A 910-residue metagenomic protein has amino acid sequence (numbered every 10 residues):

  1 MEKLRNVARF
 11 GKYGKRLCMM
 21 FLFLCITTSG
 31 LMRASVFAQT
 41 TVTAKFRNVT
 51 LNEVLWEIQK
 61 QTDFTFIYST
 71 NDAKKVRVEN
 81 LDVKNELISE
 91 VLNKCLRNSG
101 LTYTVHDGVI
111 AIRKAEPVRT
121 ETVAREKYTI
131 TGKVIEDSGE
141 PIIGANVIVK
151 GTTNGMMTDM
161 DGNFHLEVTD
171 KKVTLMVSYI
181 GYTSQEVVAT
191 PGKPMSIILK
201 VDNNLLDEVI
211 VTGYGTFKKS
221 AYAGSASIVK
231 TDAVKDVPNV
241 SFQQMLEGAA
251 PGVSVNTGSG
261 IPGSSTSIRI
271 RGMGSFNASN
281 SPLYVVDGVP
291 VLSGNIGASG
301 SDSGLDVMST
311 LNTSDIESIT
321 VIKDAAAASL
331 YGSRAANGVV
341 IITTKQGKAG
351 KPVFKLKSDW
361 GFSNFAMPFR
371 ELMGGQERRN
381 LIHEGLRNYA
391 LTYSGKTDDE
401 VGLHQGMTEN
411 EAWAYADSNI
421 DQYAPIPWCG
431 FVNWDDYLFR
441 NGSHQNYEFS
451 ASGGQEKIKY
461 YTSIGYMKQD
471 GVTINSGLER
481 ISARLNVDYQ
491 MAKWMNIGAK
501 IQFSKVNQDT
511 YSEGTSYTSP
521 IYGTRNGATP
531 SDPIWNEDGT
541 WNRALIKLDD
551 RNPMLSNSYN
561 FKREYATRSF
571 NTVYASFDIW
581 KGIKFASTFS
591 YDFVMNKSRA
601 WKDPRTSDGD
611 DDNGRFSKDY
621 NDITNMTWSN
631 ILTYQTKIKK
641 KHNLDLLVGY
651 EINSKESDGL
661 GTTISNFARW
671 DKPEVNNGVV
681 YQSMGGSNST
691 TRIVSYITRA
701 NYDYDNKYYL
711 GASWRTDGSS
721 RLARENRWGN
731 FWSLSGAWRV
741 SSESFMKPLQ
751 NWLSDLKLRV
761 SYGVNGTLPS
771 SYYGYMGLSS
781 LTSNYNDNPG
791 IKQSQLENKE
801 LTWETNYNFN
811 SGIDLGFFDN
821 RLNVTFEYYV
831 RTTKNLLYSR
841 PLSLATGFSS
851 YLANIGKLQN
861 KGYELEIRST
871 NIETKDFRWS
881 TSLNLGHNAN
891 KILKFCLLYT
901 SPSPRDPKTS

Functional and structural regions predicted by a protein language model:
M1-R484, Y489, N496-G498, F570 (+4 more regions): Short, small/polar-rich motifs associated with maturation and membrane association, primarily at protein termini
I58, C95, G736-M746: Metallo-beta-lactamase
G151-T153, G288, K640, N706 (+1 more regions): Residue-level detection of beta-strand-connecting loop/turn positions
M176, I322, T343-K345, S450-G454 (+13 more regions): Transmembrane beta-barrel domains of outer membrane proteins
S220, A278-S281, A349-G430, N441 (+10 more regions): Surface-exposed loop/interface segments of Gram-negative outer-membrane beta-barrel transport/assembly proteins
I464-D470, L710-S719, N871: Transmembrane beta-strand segments that form the barrel wall of outer-membrane beta-barrel proteins
A483, Y696-A700, Y708-G718, N730-W738 (+2 more regions): Extended, hydrophobic alpha-helical segments in both membrane/secreted and soluble proteins
R724-G729: Short glycine/threonine-rich loop-to-helix capping motif typified by GTGT followed within a few residues by an Asp-Pro
